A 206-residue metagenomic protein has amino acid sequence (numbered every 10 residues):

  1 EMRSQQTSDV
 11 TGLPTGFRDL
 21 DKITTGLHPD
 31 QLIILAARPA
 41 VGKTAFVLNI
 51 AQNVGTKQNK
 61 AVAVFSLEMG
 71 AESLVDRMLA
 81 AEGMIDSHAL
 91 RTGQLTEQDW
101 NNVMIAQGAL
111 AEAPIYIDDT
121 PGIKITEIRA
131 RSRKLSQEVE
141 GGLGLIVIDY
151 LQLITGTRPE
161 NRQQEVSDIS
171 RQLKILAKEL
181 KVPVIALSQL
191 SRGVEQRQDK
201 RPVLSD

Functional and structural regions predicted by a protein language model:
E1-Q31: Pre-Walker A segment
K22, A45, N49, N53-G142 (+1 more regions): Cytosolic-facing regulatory segments adjacent to core modules
I33-I34, A63: Short hydrophobic/aromatic beta-strand immediately N-terminal to the Walker A/P-loop
P39: The conserved Walker
G42: Conserved glycine(s) of the Walker
L151: Conserved Walker B
Q164-D206: Phosphate-binding/switch region of NTP-binding enzymes
